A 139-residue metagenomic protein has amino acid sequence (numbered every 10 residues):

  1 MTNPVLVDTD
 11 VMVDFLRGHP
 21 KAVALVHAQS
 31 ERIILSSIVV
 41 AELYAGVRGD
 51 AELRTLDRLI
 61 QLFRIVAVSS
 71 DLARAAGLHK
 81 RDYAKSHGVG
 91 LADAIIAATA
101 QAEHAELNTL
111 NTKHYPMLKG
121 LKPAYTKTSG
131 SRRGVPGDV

Functional and structural regions predicted by a protein language model:
M1-L35, A45-R58, S129-V139: Short, well-structured N-terminal submotif of metal-dependent ribonuclease cores
N3, R64-K113, D138-V139: Active-site neighborhoods of divalent-metal-dependent phosphate/nucleic-acid chemistry enzymes
D8-D10, E42, D93, N111: Acidic active-site catalytic centers that drive phospho-/nucleotidyl reactions and related ester hydrolyses
M12, V40-L43, A73, Y115: A generic structural signal for short hydrophobic patches within well-formed alpha-helices
A24-H27, K113-G120: Short loop/helix-cap segments at secondary-structure boundaries that form the rim of catalytic
A41-Y44, D57-I60, G77: Amphipathic alpha-helical segments within well-ordered protein domains
G120-T128: Short beta-strand->loop
